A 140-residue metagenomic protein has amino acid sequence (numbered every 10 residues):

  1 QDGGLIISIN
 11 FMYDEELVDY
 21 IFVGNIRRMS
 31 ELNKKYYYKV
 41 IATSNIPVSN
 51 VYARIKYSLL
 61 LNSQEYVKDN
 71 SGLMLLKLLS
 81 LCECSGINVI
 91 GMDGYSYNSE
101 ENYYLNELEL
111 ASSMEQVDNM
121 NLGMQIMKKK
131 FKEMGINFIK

Functional and structural regions predicted by a protein language model:
Q1-K140: Metal-ion/cofactor- or nucleotide/acyl-coenzyme-handling active-site neighborhoods
